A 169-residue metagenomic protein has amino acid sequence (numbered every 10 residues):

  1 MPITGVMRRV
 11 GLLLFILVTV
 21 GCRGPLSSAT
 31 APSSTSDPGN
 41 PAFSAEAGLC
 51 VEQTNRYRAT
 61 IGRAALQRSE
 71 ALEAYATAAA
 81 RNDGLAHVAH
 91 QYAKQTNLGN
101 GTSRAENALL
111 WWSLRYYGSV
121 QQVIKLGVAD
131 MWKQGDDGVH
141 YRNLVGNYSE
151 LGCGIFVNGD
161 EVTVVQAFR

Functional and structural regions predicted by a protein language model:
M1-M7: N-terminal secretory signal peptides that target proteins for export/translocation
R8-L13: Sec-dependent signal peptide recognition, specifically the positively charged N-region followed immediately by
V18-G21: C-terminal motif of bacterial Sec signal peptides marking the signal peptidase cleavage site
R23-L26: Bacterial signal peptide processing site
P38-G101, Y141, N147-L151: Short, well-ordered surface patches within globular domains
Q95-R169: A well-ordered secondary-structure block
